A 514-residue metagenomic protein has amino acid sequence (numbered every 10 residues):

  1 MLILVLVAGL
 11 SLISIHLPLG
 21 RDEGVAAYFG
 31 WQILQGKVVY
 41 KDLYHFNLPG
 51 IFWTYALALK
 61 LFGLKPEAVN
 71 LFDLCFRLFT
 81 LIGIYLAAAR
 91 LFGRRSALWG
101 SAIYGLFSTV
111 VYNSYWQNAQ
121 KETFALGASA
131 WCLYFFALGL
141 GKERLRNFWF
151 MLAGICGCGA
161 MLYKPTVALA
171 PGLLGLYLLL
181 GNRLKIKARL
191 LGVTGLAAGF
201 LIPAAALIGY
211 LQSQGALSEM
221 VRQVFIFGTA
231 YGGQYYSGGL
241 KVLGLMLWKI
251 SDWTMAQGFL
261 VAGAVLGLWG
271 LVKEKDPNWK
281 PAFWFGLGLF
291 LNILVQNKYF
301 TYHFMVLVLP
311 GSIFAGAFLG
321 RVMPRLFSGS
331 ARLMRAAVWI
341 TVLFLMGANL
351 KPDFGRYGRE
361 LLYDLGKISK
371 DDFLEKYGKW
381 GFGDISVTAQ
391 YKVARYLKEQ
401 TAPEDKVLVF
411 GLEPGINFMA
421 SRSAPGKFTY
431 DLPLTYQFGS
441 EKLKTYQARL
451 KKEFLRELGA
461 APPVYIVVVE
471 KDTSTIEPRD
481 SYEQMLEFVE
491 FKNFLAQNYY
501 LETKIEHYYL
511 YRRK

Functional and structural regions predicted by a protein language model:
V7, G100-T109, G157, M161 (+1 more regions): Short helix- or helix-capping micro-motifs that position conserved polar/aromatic residues at function-defining sites
N47, P165-V167, Q214, W339-K514: Extracytoplasmic
L71-R95, W99, L106, W131: Transmembrane-helix motifs of polytopic, lipid-linked glycan transferases
I82, K249-P277, A282-F283, L287 (+1 more regions): Hydrophobic, aromatic-rich transmembrane alpha-helices and their immediate juxtamembrane boundary segments
F124-K142, W149-L152, C156-G157, G311-F314: Specific aromatic-rich, kink-prone transmembrane helix
F148-P165, A170-L178, A198, I202 (+1 more regions): Membrane-interface alpha helices of multi-pass inner-membrane proteins
L169-A170, F290-N292, Q296-R332: Hydrophobic/aromatic-rich transmembrane helices and adjacent perimembrane loops
A170-L201, L268-K275, I313, L319-G329: Perimembrane helix-loop-helix junctions
